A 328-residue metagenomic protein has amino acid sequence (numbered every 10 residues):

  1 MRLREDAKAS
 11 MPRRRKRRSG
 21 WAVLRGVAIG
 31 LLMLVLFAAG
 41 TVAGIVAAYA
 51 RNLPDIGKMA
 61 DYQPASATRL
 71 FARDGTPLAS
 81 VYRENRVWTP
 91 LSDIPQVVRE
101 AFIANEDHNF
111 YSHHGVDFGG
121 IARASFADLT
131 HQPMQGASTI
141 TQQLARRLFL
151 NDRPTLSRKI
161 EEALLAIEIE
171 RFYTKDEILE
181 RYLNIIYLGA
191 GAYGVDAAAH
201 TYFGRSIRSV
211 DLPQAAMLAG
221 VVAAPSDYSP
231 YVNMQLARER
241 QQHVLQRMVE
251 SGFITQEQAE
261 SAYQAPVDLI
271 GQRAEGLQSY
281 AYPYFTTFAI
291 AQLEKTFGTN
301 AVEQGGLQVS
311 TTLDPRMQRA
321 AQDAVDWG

Functional and structural regions predicted by a protein language model:
M1-L70, N109, L129, P283: N-terminal type II signal-anchor transmembrane helix that functions as the membrane-insertion/stop-transfer segment
K16-L24, A28, F118, A137 (+2 more regions): Structural motif marking the loop-to-transmembrane transition
A48-R99: Terminal hydrophobic membrane-targeting helix
Y62, V81-Y82, H114-G120, A137-S138 (+1 more regions): Short, glycine-/polar-rich solvent-exposed loops and beta-turns at beta-strand/coil boundaries
A67-A72, P77-V81, P90, A101-A104 (+6 more regions): Soluble periplasmic/extracytoplasmic beta-strand elements of cell-envelope proteins
T76-V87, G120-A127, K159, T299-N300: N-terminal periplasmic "start-of-domain" segments of outer-membrane beta-barrel proteins
P90-I140, Y193-A198, F203: Flexible, acidic/glycine-enriched loop-and-adjacent beta/alpha segments that face the extracytoplasmic/periplasmic side
H131-W327: Non-catalytic, structured segments within soluble enzyme domains
